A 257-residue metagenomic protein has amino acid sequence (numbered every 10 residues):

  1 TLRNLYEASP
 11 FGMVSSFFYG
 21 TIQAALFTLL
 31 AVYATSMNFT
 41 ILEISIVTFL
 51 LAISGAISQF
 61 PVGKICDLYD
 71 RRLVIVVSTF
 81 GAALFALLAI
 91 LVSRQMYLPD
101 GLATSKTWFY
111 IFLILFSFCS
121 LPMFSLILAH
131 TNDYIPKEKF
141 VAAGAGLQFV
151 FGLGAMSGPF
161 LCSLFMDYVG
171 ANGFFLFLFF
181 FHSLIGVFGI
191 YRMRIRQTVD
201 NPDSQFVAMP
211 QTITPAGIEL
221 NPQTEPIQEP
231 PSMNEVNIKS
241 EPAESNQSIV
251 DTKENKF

Functional and structural regions predicted by a protein language model:
T1-V14, M209: Juxtamembrane intracellular "pre-TM" segments in multi-pass secondary transporters
I41, I135-L147: Loop-to-transmembrane helix entry/capping segments in MFS-fold secondary transporters and related SLC/MFSD carriers
S58-D70, M166-D167: Helix-to-loop junctions at the C-terminal end of transmembrane segments in multipass secondary transporters
L73-L88, F179: Structural signature of the two symmetry-related core transmembrane helices
G81-G101: C-terminal ends and interior cores of transmembrane alpha-helices in multi-pass membrane transporters/permeases
L121-I135: Intracellular juxtamembrane helix-capping segments at the cytosolic ends of symmetry-related transmembrane helices
L164-H182: A membrane-interface helix-boundary motif in multi-pass transporters
R192-F257: Intrinsic disorder in cytosolic terminal tails and internal cytosolic loops of multi-pass membrane transporters
